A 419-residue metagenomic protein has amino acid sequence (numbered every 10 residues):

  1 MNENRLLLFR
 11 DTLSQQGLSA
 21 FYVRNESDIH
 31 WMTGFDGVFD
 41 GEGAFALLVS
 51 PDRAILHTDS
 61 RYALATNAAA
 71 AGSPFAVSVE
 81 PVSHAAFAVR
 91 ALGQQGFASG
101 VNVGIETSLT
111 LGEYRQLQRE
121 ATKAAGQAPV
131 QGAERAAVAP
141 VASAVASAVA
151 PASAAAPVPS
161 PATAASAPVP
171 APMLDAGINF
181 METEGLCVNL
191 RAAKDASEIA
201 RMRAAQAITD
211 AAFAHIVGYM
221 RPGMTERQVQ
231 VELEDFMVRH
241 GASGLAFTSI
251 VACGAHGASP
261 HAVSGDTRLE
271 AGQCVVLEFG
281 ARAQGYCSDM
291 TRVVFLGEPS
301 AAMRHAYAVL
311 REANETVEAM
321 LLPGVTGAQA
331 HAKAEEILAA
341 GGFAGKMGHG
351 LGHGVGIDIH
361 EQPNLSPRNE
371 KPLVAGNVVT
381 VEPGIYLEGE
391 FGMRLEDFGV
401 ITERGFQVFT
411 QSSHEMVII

Functional and structural regions predicted by a protein language model:
M1-I419: Active-site neighborhoods and metal-handling regions in enzymes and metal-associated proteins
